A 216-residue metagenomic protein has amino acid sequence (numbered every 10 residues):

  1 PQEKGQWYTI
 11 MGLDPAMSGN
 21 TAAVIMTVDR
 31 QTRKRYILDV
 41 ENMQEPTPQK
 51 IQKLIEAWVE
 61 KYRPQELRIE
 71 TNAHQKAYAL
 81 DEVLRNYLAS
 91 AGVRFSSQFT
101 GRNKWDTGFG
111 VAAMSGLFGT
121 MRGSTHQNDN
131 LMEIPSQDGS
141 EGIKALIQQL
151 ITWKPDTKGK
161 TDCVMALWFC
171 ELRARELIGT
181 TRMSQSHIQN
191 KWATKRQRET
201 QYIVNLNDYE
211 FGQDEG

Functional and structural regions predicted by a protein language model:
P1-S97, P135-G216: RNase H-like, metal-dependent nuclease domains and their acidic two-metal-ion catalytic environment used
G92-Q137: Short alpha-helix plus adjacent loop in nuclease-associated cores
